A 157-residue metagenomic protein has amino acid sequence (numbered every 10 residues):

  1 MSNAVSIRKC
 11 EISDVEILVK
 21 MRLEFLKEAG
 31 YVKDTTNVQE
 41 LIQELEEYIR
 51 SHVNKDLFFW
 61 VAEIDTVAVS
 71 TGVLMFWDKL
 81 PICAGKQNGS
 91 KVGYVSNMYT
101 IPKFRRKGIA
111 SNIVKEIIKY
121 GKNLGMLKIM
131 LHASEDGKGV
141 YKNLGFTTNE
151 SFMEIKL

Functional and structural regions predicted by a protein language model:
S6-K20: A short beta-loop-alpha structural element at the N-terminal edge of CoA-dependent acyl/N-acetyltransferase catalytic
L26-Y48: Conserved GNAT-fold acetyl-CoA-binding loop/helix
E47-V61: A short helix-loop-beta-strand connector motif used in the catalytic cores of GNAT acetyltransferases and, in some
V61, V67-F76, Y94, Y99: Conserved beta-strand in the GNAT
F104-E116: Conserved acetyl-CoA pyrophosphate-binding loop and the N-cap/start of the following alpha-helix in GNAT-like
V114, G121-A133: Conserved GNAT acetyl-CoA-binding A-motif
I129-G139, E154-L157: Conserved beta-strand-loop-alpha-helix junction that forms the acyl-donor binding cleft
Y141, F146: Conserved active-site tyrosine of GNAT-family acetyltransferases
